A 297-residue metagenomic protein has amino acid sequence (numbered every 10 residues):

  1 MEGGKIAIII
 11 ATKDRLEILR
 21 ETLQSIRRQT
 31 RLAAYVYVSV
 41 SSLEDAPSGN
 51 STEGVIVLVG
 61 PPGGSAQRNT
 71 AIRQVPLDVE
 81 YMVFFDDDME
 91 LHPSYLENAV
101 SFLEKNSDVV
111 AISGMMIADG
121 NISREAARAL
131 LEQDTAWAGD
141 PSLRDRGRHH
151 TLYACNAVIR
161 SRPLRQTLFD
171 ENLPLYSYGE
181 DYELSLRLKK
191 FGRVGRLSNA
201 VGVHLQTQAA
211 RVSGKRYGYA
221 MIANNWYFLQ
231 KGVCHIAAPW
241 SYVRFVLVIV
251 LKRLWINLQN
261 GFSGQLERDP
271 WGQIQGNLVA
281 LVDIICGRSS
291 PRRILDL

Functional and structural regions predicted by a protein language model:
Q24-A33: Short, acidic, metal-binding catalytic loop of nucleotide-sugar glycosyltransferases
S65-Y81: Active-site nucleotide-sugar/metal-binding loop of Leloir-type enzymes
V79-E90: Short beta-strand-to-loop acidic/aromatic patch adjacent to the donor-nucleotide binding site
S94-A127: Conserved donor NDP-sugar-binding/catalytic core segment of glycosyltransferases
G114, L130-H149: Short, flexible, basic/aromatic active-site loop/helix in glycosyltransferases
L152, N156-T167, P174-A200: A short, conserved alpha-helix in the catalytic core of glycosyltransferases
Y176-S177, V203-Y227: Nucleotide-sugar-dependent glycosyltransferase catalytic core
R216-N224, I236-L297: Non-catalytic, C-terminal membrane-associated alpha-helical segments of glycosyltransferases
